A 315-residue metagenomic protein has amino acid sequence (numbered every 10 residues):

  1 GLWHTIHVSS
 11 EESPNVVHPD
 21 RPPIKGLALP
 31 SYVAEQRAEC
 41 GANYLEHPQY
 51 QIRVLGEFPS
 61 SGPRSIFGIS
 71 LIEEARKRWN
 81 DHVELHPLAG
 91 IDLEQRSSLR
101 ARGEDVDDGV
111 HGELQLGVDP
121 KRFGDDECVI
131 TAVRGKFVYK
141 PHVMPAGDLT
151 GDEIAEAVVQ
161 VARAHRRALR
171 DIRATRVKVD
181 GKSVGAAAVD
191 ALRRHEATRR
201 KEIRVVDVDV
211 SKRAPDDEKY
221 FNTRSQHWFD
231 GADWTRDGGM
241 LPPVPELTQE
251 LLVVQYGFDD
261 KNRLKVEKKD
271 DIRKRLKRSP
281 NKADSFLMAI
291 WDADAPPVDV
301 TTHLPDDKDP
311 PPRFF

Functional and structural regions predicted by a protein language model:
G1-A42, A188-A197, E202-V205: ASCE P-loop NTPase helicase motor core
V8-E11, G56, A146, V208-V210: Active-site donor-binding loop signature of nucleotide-sugar glycosyltransferases
N15-V118, A132, G257-K261: ATPase catalytic-site recognition across NTP-hydrolyzing enzymes
S70, E74-L99, V159-H165, I172 (+2 more regions): C-terminal regions of RecA-like/P-loop NTPase motor modules
H111, R122-V129: Short, flexible loop/turn motifs enriched in small residues
C128-A132, L287: Short beta-strand scaffold segments in enzyme catalytic cores
T131-K265, D306-F315: Mg2+-dependent endonuclease catalytic cores in nucleic-acid-processing enzymes, primarily RNase H-like
P245-H303: Charge-patterned, long linear interaction tracts outside catalytic cores
